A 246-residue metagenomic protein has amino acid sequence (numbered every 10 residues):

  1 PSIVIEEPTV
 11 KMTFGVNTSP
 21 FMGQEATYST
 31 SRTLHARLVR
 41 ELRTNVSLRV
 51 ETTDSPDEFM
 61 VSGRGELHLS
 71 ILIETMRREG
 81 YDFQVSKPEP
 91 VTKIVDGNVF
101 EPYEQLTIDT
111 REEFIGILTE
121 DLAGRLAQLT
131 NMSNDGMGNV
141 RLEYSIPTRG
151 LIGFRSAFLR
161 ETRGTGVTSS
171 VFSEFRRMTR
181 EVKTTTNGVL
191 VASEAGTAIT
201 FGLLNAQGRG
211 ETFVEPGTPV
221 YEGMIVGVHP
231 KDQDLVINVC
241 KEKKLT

Functional and structural regions predicted by a protein language model:
P1-T246: Accessory interaction regions appended to the cores of large information-processing enzymes
